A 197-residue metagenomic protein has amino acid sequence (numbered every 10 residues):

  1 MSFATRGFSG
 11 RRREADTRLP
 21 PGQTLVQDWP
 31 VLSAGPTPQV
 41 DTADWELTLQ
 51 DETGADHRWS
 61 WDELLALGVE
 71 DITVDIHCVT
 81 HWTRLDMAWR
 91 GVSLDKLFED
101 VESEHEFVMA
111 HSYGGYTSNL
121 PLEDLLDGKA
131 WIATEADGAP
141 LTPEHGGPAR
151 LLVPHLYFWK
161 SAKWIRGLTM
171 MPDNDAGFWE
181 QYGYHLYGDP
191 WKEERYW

Functional and structural regions predicted by a protein language model:
S2-W197: Structured, non-membrane catalytic/scaffold regions adjacent to prosthetic-group chemistry
